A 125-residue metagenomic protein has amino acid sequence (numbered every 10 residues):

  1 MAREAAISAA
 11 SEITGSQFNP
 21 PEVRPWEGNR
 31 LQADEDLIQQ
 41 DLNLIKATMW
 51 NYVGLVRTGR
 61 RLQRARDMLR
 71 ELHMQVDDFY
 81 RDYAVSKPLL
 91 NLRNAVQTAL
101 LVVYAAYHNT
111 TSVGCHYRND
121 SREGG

Functional and structural regions predicted by a protein language model:
M1-G125: Glycine- and aromatic-enriched mobile tails/lids
